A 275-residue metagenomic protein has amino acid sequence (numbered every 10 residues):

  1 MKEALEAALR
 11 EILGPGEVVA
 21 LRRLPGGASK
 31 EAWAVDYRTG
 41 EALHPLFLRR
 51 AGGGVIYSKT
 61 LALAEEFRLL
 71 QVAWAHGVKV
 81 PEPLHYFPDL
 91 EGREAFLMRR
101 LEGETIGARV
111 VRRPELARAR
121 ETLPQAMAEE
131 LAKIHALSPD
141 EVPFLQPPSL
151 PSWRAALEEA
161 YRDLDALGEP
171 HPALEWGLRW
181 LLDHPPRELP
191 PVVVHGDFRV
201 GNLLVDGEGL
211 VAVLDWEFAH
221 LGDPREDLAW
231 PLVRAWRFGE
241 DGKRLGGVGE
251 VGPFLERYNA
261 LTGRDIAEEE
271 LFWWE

Functional and structural regions predicted by a protein language model:
M1-G14: Juxta-kinase regulatory segment immediately upstream of eukaryotic protein kinase catalytic domains
R22-A155, R162-W176, P185-P190: ATP-binding pocket architecture of kinase catalytic cores
P147-P148, D265-E275: All-alpha amphipathic helical-bundle segments outside canonical DNA-binding/catalytic cores that form hydrophobic
P191-V193, V211: Conserved protein kinase catalytic-loop anchor
V193-H195, V200: Catalytic-loop of the protein kinase fold
L214-A219: Activation of the activation-loop gatekeeper triad in protein kinase-fold domains
E226-G263: Active-site activation/catalytic loop segments of kinase-like enzymes and analogous catalytic loops in related
